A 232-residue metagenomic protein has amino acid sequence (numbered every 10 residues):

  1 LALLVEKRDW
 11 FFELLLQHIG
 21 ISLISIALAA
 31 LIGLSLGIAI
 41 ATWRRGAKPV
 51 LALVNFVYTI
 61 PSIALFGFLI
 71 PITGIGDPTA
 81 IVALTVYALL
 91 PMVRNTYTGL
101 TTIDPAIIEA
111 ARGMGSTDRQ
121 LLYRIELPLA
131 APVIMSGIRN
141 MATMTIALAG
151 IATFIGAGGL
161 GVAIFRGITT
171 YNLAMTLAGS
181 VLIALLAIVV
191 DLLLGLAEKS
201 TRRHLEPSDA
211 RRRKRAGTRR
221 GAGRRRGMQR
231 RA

Functional and structural regions predicted by a protein language model:
L1-I26: Periplasmic/extracellular loop-to-transmembrane helix junction in inner-membrane transport proteins
R8, F12, G46-P49, P78 (+6 more regions): Alpha-helical membrane-protein architecture signal
G20, I24-I32, L36, Y123 (+4 more regions): Hydrophobic alpha-helical transmembrane segments of multipass integral membrane proteins, especially permease/channel
L23, V86, R119-I151, A174 (+2 more regions): Transmembrane alpha-helices
L36-L69, L84, R94-T98, T102 (+1 more regions): Cytoplasmic-entry segments and transmembrane alpha-helices of multi-pass inner-membrane transporters
R44, T101, L177-A232: C-terminal transmembrane helix and the adjacent membrane-cytosol boundary/short C-terminal tail of inner/organellar
I70-P71, L148-L177, V181-I183, R202 (+1 more regions): Glycine-rich helix-loop "coupling/hinge" segments at transmembrane-helix boundaries in multipass transporters
N95-I134: Short cytoplasmic-facing helical segments at TM-TM junctions of multi-pass membrane proteins
